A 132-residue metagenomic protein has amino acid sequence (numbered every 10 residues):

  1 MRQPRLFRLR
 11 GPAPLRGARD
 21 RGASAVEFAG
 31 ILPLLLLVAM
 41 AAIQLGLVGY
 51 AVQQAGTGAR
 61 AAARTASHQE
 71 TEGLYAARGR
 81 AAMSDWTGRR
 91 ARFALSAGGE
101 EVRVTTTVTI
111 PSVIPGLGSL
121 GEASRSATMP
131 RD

Functional and structural regions predicted by a protein language model:
M1-Y75: Alpha-helical assembly-interface signal, strongest on the long, hydrophobic N-terminal helix that forms
R2-L9, H68, E72-D132: Short, conserved structural patches
